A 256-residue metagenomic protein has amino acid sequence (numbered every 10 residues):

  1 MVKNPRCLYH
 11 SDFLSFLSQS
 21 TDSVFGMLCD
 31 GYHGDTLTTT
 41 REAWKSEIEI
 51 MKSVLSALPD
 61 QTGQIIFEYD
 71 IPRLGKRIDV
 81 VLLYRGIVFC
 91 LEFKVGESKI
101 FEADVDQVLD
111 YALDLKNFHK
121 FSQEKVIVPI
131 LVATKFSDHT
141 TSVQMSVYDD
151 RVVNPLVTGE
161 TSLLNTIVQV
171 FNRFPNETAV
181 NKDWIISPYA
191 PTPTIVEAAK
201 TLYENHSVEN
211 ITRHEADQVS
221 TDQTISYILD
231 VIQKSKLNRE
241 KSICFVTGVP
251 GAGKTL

Functional and structural regions predicted by a protein language model:
M1-T194: Accessory nucleic-acid engagement/destabilization modules that flank
V81-L82, I87-C90, V196-E204, Q233-L237: Active-site-adjacent bridging/hinge elements
L163-N172, A198-E204, T221-I228, I232: Generic hydrophobic, helix-prone segments enriched in Leu/Val/Ile
Y189, T201, N205-V219: C-terminal or mid-to-C-terminal helical accessory/interaction module adjacent to the motor/catalytic core
I195, T212-S242: N-terminal pre-P-loop "Q-motif" helix
V246: Hydrophobic anchor at the beta1->P-loop junction of P-loop NTPases
G251: Walker A (P-loop) phosphate-binding loop of P-loop NTPases
K254: Conserved lysine of the Walker
